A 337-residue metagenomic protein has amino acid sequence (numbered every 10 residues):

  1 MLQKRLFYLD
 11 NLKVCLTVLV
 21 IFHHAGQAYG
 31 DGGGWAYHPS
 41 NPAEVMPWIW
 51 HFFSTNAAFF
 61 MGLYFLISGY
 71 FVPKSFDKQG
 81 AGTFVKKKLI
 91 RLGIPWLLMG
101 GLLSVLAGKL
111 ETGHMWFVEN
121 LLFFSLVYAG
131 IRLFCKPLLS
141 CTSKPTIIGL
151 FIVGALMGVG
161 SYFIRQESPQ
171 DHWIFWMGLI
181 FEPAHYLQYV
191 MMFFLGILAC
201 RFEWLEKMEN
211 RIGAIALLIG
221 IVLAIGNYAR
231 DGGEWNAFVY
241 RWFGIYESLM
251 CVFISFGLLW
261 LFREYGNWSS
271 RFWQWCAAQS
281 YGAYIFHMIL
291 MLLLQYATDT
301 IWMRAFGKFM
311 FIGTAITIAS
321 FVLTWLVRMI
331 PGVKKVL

Functional and structural regions predicted by a protein language model:
M1-L337: Alpha-helical transmembrane segments and their immediate juxtamembrane cytosolic regions
